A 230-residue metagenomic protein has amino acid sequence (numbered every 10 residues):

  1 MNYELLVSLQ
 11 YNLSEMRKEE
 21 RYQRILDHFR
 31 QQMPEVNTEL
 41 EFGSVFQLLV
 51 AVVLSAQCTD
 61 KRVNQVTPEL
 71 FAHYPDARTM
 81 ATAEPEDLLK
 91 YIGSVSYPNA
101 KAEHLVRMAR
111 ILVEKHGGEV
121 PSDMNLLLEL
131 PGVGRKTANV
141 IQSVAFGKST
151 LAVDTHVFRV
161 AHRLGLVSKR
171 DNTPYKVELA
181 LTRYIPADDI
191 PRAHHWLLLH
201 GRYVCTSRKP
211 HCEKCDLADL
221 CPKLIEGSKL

Functional and structural regions predicted by a protein language model:
M1-N12: Intrinsic disorder/low-complexity segments
Q10-L13, R17-L230: Catalytic cores of DNA base-excision repair glycosylases
